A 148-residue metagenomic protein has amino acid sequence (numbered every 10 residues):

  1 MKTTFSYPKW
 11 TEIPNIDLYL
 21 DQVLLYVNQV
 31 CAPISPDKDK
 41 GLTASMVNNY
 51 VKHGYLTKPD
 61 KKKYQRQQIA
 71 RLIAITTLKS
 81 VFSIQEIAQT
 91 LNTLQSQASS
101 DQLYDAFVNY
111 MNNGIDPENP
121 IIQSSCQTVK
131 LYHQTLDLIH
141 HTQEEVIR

Functional and structural regions predicted by a protein language model:
M1-T93: Basic helix-turn-helix/winged-helix DNA-binding cores and closely related short helical interaction motifs
T90-T93, Q97-R148: Intrinsically disordered, low-complexity, charge-dense segments enriched in Lys/Arg and Glu/Asp interspersed
